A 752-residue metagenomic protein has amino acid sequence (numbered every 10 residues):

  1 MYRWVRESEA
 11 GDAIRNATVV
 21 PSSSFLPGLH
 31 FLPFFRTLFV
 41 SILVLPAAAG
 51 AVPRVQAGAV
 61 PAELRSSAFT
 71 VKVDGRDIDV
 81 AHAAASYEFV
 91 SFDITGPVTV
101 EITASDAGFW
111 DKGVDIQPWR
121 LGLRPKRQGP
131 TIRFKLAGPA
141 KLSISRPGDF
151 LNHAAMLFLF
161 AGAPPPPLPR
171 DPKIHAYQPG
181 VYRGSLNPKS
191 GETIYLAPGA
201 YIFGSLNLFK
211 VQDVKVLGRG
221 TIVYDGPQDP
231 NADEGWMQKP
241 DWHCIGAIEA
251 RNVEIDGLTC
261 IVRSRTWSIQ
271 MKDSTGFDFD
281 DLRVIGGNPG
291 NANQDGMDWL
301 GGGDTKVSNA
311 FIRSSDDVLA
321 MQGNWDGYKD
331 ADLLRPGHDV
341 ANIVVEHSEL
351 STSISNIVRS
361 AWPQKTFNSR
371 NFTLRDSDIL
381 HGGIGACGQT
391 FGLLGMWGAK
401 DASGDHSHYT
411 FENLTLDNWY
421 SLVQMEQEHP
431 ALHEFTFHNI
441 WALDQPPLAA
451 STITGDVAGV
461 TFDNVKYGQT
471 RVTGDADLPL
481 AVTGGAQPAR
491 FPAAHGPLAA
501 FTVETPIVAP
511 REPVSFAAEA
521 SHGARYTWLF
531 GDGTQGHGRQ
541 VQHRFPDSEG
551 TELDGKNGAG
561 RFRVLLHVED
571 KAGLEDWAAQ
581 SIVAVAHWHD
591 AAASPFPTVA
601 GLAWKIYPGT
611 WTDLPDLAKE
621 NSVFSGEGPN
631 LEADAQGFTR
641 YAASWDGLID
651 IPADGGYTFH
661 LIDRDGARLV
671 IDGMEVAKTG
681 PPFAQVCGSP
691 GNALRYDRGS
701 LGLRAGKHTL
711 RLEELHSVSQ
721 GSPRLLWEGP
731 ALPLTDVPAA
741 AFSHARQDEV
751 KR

Functional and structural regions predicted by a protein language model:
P33-P46: Bacterial N-terminal signal peptides
V52-G496: Extracellular/periplasmic carbohydrate-active domains that bind, remodel, or depolymerize complex polysaccharides
I94-T99, A509-S515, D654-G656: Short coil/turn motif common to extracellular beta-sandwich-like domains
A140-L142, G558-V564, G706-H708: Exposed beta-strand face motif in extracellular beta-rich ectodomains
H495-H587, L726-A731, K751-R752: Extracellular/lumenal mature domains of secreted and surface-exposed proteins
E575-D576, S581-I582, A586-R752: Acidic/polar, compositionally biased interaction segments
